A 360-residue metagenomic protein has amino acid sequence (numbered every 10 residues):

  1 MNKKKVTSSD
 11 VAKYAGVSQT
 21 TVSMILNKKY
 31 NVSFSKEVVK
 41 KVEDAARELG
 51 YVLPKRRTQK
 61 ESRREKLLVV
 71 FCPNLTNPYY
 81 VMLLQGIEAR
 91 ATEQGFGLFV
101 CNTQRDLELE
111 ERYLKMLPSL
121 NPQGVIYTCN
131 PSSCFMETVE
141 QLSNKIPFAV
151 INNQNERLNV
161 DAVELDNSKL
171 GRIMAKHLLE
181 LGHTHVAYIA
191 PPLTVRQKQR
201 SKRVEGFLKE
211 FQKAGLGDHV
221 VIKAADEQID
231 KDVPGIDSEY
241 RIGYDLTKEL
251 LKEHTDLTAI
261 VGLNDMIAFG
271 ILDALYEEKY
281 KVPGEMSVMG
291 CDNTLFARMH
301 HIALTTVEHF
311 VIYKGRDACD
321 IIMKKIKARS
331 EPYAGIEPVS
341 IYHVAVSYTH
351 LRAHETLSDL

Functional and structural regions predicted by a protein language model:
M1-R63: N-terminal helix-turn-helix DNA-binding module of bacterial transcription factors
N2-T7, A46-Y79, L83, Q94 (+1 more regions): N-terminal helix-turn-helix/winged-helix DNA-binding helices and compositionally similar short basic alpha-helical
V11, T349-T356: Conserved small/polar residues in nucleotide/adenosyl-binding loops
Q94-C101, F211-I236: Short beta-strand elements in bilobed, periplasmic/extracellular small-molecule ligand-binding domains
T128-I173, P191-T194, M266, D292-L304: Flexible loop/hinge segments that line or gate small-molecule binding clefts
D161-I189, Y240-E249, H309-R329: Hydrophobic alpha-helical segments within soluble ligand-binding/sensing domains
M174-L216, G335-L351: An alpha-beta-alpha
K248-R352: Flexible loop/turn connectors
